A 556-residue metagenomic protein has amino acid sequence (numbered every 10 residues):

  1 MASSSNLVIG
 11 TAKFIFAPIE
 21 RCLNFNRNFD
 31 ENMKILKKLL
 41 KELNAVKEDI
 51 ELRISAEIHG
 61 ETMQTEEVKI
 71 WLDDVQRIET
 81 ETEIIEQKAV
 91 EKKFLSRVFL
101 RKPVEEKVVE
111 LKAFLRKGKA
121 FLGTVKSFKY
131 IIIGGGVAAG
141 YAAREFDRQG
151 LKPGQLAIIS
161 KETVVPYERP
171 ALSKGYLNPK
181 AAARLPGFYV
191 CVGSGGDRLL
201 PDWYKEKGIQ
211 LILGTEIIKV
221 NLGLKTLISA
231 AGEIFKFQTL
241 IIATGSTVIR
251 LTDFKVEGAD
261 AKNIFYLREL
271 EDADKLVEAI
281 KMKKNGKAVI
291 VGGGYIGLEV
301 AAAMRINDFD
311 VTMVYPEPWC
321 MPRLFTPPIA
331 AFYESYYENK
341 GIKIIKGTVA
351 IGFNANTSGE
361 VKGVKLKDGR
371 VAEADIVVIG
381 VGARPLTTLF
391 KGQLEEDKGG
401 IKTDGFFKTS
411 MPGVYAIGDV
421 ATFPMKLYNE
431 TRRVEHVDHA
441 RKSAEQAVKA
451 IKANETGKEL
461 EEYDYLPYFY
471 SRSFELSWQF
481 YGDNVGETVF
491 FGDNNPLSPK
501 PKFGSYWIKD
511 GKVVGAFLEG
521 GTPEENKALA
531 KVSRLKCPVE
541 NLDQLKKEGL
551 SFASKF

Functional and structural regions predicted by a protein language model:
M1-S127: Accessory end-domains appended to solenoid repeat scaffolds used in host defense
V125-I133, E145-R148, G196-A288, G347 (+4 more regions): FAD-binding core/adjacent interface of flavoenzyme oxidoreductases
F128-Q210, A301-P328: Beta1-alpha1 glycine-rich phosphate/pyrophosphate-binding loop at the start of Rossmann-like nucleotide-binding domains
F128-Y130, V420-K527: Mid-to-C-terminal Rossmann-like scaffold of FAD/NAD(P)H-dependent oxidoreductases
G136-A139, G294-G297, V448: Catalytic nucleophile loop
A157, I212-I228, F235, I306-G405: A Rossmann-like FAD-binding core segment of flavoenzymes
D260-K284, E360-K365, G369-Q446, D543-K546 (+1 more regions): FAD-site-proximal beta/loop scaffold in flavoenzymes
S533-F556: Helix-rich C-terminal "cap"/substrate-channel and partner-interaction subdomain that packs against the flavin-binding
